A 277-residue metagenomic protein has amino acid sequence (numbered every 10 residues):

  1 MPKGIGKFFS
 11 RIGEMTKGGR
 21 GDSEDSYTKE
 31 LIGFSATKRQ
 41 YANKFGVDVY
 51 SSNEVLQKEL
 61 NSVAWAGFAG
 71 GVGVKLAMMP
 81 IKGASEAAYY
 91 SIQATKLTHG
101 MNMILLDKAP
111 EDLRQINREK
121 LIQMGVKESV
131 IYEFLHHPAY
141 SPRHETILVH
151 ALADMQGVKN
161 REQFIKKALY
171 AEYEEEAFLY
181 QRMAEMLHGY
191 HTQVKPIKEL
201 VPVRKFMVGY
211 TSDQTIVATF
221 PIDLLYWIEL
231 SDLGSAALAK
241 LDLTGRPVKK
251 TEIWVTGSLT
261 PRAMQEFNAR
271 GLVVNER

Functional and structural regions predicted by a protein language model:
M1, E59-T98: Membrane-inserting effector segments that mediate pore formation, membrane fusion, or transient membrane insertion
M1-A69: C-terminal low-complexity, largely alpha-helical membrane/lipid-association modules
P2-K3, Y89-S129: Membrane-engaging insertion elements
S26, L225, L259: Glycine-/small-residue-rich active-site loops that bind phosphorylated ligands and cofactors
E119-F206: Acidic-basic catalytic patches of nuclease active cores, encompassing PD-(D/E)XK and other metal-cofactor nuclease
A177-R246, T251-I253: Conserved catalytic cores of phosphodiester-cleaving nucleases, focusing on short active-site segments
W254-R277: Domain-level recognition of nuclease-like catalytic cores that cleave nucleotide substrates
